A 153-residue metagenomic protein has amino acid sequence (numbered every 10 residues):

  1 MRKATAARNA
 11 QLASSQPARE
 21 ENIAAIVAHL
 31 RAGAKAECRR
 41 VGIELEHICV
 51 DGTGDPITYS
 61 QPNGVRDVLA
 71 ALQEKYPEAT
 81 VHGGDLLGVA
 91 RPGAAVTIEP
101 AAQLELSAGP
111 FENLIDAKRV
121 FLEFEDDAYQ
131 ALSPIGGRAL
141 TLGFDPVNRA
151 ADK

Functional and structural regions predicted by a protein language model:
M1-D152: Terminal catalytic/cofactor-binding subdomain
